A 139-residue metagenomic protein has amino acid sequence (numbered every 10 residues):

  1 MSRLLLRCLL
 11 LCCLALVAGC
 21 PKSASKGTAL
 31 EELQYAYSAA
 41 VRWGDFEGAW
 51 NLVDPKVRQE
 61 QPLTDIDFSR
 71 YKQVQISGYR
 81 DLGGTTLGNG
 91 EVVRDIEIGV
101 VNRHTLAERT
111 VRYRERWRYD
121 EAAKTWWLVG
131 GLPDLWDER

Functional and structural regions predicted by a protein language model:
M1-L9: Bacterial N-terminal signal peptides that target proteins for export
L16-G19: C-terminal motif of bacterial Sec signal peptides marking the signal peptidase cleavage site
P21-S23: Bacterial signal peptide processing site
K26-R42: Short, aromatic-enriched amphipathic alpha-helices that serve as compact interaction elements
E31-E32, F46-V93, L106: Short solvent-exposed beta->alpha transition segments
S38-R42, F46, N51-R58, G99-N102 (+1 more regions): Sec-exported extracytoplasmic/periplasmic mature domains
L87-R139: Exposed beta-sheet edge and beta->alpha loop/turn motif
